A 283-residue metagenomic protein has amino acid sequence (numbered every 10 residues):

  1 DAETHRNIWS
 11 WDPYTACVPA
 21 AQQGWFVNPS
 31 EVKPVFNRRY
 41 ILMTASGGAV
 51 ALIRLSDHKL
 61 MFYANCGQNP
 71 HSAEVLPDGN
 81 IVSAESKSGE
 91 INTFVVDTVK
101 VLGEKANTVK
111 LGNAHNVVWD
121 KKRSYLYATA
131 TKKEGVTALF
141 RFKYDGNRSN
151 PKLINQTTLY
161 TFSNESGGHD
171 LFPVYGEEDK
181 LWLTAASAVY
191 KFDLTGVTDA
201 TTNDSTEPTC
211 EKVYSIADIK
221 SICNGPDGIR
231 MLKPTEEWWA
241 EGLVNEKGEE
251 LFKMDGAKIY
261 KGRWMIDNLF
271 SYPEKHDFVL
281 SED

Functional and structural regions predicted by a protein language model:
A2-E3, V95-K100, F142-K152, D193-T206: Short loop/turn segments immediately following beta-strands, especially the blade-tip and inter-blade linker loops
H5-I41, A45-G48, S56-S72: Blade-loop segments of beta-propeller domains
R6-Q23, H58-A64, V101-V109, I154-S163 (+1 more regions): A short beta-strand motif characteristic of beta-propeller blades
A21-K33, G67-L76, L111-V118, S163-G176 (+2 more regions): Repeated scaffold domains used in trafficking and secretory/extracellular systems, primarily beta-propellers
V35, L42-G47, V82-K87, A128-K133 (+4 more regions): Conserved beta-strand positions in repeat-built beta-propeller and related beta-rich domains
N37-Y40, D78-N80, K122-S124, E177-D179 (+1 more regions): Short coil/turn segments that connect the beta-strands within blades of beta-propeller domains
V50-A51, E90-N92, F140, Y190-K191: WD40 beta-propeller blade core
N164-K247: Loop/turn-rich, solvent-exposed surfaces of beta-rich toroidal or solenoidal domains
